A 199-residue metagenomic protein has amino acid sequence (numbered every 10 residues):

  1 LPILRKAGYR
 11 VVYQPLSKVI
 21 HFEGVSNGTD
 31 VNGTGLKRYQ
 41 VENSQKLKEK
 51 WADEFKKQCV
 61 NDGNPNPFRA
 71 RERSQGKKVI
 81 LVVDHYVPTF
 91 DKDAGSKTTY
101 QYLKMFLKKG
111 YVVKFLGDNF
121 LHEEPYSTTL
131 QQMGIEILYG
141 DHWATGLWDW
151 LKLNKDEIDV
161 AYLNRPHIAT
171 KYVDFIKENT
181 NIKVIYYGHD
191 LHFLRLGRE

Functional and structural regions predicted by a protein language model:
L1-I20: A short, conserved alpha-helix in the catalytic core of glycosyltransferases
L1-L4, L47, A94, H189: Conserved structural-core and active-site-/substrate-pathway-adjacent residues in large, well-folded domains of enzymes
A7, K50-E54, N179, L191-L194: Phosphate/oxyanion-binding loops and surfaces in catalytic or ligand/nucleic-acid-binding neighborhoods
V11, G28-V79: C-terminal, non-catalytic tails of nucleotide-sugar-dependent glycosyltransferases
P15, V25, N164: Conserved residues at the C-terminal ends of beta-strands
R73-Y86, K109-G110: A short, charged/proline- and glycine-enriched loop that marks the coil->beta-strand transition at the N-terminal
Y86-K109, K114-E199: Extended catalytic core of nucleotide-activated donor transferases of GT-like folds
